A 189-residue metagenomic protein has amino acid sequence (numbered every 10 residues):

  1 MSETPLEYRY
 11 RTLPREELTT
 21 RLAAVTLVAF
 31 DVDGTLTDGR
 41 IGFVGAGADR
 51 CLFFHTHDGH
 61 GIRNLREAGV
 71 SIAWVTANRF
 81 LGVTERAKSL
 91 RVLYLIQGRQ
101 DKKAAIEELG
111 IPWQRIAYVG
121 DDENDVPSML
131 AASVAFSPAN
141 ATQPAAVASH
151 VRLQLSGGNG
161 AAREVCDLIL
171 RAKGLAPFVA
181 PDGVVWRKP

Functional and structural regions predicted by a protein language model:
M1-F30, L175-P189: Non-catalytic pre-domain segments flanking phosphatase-related domains
L22-R40, M129, A162: Asp-based phosphoryl-transfer active-site loop
A24-T26, V70, Q114-R115: Short coil/turn segments at beta-strand junctions that form active-site/ligand-binding loops
T35, I62-R86: Substrate-recognition element of Asp-dependent hydrolases with the DxDx(T/V) motif
R40-R63: Basic, amphipathic juxtamembrane/active-site segments that coordinate anionic phosphate or diphosphate groups
G47-H55, K88-L90, Y94, K103-P189: Mg2+-dependent phosphoryl-transfer enzymes with acidic/Ser/Thr/Gly-rich catalytic loops
W74-A77, I96-Q100: Conserved beta-strand/loop elements of the cytosolic catalytic core of P-type E1-E2 ATPases, chiefly in the P-domain
L81-T84, R99-A105: Feature captures the catalytic cores and cofactor-binding loops of soluble hydro-lyases/lyases that act on carboxylate
